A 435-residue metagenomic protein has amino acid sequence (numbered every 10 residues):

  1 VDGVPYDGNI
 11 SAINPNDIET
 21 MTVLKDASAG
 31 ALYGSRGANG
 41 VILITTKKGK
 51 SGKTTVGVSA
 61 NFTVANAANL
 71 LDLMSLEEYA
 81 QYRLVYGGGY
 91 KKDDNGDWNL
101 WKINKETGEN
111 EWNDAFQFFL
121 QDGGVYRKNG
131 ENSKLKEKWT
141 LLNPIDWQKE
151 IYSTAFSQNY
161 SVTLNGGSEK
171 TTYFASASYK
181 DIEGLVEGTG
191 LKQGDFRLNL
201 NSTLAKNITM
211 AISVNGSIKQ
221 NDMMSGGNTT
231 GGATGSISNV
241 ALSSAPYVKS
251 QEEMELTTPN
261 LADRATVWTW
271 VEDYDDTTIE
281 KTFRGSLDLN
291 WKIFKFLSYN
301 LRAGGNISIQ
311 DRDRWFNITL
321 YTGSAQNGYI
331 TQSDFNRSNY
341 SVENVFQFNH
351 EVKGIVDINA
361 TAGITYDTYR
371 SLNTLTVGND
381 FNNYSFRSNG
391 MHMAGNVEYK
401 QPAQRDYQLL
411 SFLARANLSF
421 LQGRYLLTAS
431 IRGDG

Functional and structural regions predicted by a protein language model:
D2-S28: Short acidic/polar hinge/loop motifs at secondary-structure boundaries that mediate gating or recognition
Y6-G8, A27-L32, G49-G52, V64-A67 (+2 more regions): Short beta-strands and strand-coil junctions in structured, solvent-facing domains, enriched
S11-N16, Y33-A38, T189-K192, G226-N228: Short, glycine-/polar-rich solvent-exposed loops and beta-turns at beta-strand/coil boundaries
L24, T45-K47, T163-G167, S176 (+7 more regions): Transmembrane beta-barrel domains of outer membrane proteins
G37-A60, Y160-V162: N-terminal periplasmic accessory domains that precede and gate Gram-negative outer-membrane beta-barrel machines
K50-N143, T154, G184-L191, D195-T282 (+1 more regions): Surface-exposed loop/interface segments of Gram-negative outer-membrane beta-barrel transport/assembly proteins
K170-Y173, N207-M210, F296-Y299, V356 (+1 more regions): Repeated loop/turn-to-beta-strand initiation elements of outer-membrane beta-barrel proteins
A177-E183, L426-G435: Transmembrane beta-strand segments that form the barrel wall of outer-membrane beta-barrel proteins
